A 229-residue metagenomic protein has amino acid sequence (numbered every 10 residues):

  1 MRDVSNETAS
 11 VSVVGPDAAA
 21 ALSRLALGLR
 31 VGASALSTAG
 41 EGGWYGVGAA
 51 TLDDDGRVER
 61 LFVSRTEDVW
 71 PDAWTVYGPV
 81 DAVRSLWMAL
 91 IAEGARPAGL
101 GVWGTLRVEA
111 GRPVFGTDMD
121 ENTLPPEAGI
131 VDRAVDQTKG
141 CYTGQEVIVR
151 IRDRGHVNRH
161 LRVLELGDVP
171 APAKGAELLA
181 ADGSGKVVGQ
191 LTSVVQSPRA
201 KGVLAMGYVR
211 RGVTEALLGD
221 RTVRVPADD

Functional and structural regions predicted by a protein language model:
M1-P113: Acidic, low-complexity central loop/insert segments
L22-A26, W87-M88, M119, G175 (+1 more regions): Short, charged, solvent-exposed linker or helix-capping segments at domain edges/interfaces that act as flexible hinges
T75-E165: Anionic-ligand-binding alpha/beta catalytic cores of soluble enzymes and soluble regulatory domains that recognize
T123-L124, A128-D229: Glycine-rich, small/acidic residue-mixed loop/short-helix segments
